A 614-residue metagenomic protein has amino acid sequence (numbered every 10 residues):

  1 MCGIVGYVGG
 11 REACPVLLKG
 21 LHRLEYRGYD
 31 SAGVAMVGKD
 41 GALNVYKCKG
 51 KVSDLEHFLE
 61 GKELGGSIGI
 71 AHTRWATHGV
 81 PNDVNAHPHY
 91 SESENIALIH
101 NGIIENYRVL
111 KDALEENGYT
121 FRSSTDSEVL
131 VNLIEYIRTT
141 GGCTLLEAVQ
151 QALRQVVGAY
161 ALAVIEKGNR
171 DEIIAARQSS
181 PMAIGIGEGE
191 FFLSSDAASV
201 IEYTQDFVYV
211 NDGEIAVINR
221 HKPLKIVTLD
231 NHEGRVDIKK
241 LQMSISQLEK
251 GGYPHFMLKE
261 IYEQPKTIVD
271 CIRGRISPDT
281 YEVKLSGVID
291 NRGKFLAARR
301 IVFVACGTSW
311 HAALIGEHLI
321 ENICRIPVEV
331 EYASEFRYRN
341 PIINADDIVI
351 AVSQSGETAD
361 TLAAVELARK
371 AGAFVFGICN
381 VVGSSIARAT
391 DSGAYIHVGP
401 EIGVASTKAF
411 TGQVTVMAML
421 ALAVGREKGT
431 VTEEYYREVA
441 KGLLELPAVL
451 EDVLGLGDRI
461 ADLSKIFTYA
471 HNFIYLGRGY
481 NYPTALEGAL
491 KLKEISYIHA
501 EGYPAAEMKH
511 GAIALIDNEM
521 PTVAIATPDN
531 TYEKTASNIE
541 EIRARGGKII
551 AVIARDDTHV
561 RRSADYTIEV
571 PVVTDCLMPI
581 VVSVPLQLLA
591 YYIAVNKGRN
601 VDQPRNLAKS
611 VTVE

Functional and structural regions predicted by a protein language model:
M1-K250, P254, K266-R299, Y338 (+5 more regions): Conserved short alpha-helical segments that host acidic/polar catalytic motifs at enzyme active sites
I4, L98, V164, A175 (+6 more regions): Structural beta-sheet core signal
S67, A71-V84, D279-R292, G316-V352 (+1 more regions): Glycine-rich oxoanion-binding loops at beta->alpha junctions
A183-V208, S334-A368, E507-R543, V573-Q587 (+1 more regions): Glycine-rich, anion-gripping cofactor-binding loops and their flanking helix/strand elements in enzyme active sites
M257, K548, R561-S563, V573-E614: Generic C-terminus detector
Q264-I268, I272-V302, A371, S392-P521 (+1 more regions): Active-site phosphate/pyrophosphate-binding segments
L296-E445, I525-I568, L589: Glycine-rich phosphate-binding loops that contact phosphosugars or nucleotide phosphates
